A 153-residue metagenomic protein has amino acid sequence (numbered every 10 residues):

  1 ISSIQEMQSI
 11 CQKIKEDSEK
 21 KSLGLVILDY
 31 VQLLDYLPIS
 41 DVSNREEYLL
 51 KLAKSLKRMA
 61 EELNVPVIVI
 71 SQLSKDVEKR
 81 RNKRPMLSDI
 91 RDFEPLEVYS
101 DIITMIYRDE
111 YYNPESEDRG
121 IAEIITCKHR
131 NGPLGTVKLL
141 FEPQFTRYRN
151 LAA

Functional and structural regions predicted by a protein language model:
I1-E123, F145-R147, A153: P-loop NTPase motor core
E123-I125, L140: C-terminal helical "lid" of AAA+/P-loop NTPase domains
K128: C-terminal catalytic and target-recognition region of SAM-dependent MTase-like enzymes, primarily methyltransferases
N131-A153: NTP-binding/hydrolysis catalytic cores, primarily Walker-type P-loop NTPases
